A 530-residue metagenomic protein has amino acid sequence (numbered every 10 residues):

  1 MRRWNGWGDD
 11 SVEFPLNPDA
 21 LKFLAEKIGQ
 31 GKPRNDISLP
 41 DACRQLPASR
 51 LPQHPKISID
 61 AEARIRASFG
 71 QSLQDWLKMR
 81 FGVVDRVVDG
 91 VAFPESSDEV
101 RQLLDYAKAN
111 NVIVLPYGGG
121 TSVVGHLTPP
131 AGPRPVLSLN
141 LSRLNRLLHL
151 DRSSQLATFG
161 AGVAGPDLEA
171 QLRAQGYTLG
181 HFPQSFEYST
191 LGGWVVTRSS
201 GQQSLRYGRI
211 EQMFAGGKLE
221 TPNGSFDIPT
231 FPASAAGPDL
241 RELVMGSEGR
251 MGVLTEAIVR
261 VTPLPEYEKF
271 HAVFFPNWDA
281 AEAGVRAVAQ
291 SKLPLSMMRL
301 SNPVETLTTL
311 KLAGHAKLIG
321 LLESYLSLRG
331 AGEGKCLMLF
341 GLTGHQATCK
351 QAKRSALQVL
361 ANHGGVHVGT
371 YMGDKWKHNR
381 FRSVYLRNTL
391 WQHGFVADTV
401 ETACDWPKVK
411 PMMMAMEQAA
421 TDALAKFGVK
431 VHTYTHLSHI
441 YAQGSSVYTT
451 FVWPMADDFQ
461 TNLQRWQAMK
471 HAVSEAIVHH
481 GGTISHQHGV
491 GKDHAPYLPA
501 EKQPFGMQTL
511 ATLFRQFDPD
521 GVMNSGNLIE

Functional and structural regions predicted by a protein language model:
M1-D105, V123-Q155, L307-L312, D374-T399 (+2 more regions): N-terminal flexible segment immediately upstream of the FAD-binding catalytic core in FAD-dependent oxidoreductases
S49, Q53-M79, E282-A472, H480: C-terminal substrate-recognition/cap domain of FAD-linked oxidoreductases
N145-S301: FAD-binding subdomain of flavoenzyme oxidoreductases
A468-F505: C-terminal structured "cap/appendage" subdomains that terminate the fold
V490-E530: Activity-critical C-terminal alpha-helical subdomain
